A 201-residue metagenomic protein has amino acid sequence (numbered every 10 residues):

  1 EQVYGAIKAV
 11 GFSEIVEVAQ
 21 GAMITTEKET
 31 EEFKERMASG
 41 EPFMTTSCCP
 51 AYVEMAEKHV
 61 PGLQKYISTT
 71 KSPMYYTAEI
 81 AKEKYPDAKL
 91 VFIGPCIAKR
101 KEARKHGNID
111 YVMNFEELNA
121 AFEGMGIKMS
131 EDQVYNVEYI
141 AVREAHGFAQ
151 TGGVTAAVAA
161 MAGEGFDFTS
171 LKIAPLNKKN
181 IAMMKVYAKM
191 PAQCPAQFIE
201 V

Functional and structural regions predicted by a protein language model:
E1-V201: Iron-sulfur-associated redox domains of electron-transfer enzymes in respiratory and anaerobic energy metabolism
